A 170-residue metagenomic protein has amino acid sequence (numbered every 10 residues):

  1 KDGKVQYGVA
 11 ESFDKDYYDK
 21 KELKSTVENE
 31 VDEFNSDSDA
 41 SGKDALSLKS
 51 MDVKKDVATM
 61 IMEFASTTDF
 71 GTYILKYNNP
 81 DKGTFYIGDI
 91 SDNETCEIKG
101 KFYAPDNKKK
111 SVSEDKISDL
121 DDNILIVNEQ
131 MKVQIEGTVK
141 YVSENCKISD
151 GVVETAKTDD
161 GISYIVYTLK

Functional and structural regions predicted by a protein language model:
K1-L48: N-terminal Sec/ER secretory leader and immediately downstream segment of secreted/extracellular precursors
K49-K170: Mature, soluble, non-transmembrane domains
